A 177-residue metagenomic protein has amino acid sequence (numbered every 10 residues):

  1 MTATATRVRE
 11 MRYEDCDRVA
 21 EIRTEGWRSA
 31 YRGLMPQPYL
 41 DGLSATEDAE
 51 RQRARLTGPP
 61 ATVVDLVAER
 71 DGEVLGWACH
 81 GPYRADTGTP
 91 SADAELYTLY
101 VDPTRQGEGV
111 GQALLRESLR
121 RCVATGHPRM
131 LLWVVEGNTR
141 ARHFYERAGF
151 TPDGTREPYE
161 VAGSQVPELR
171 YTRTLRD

Functional and structural regions predicted by a protein language model:
M1-A5: Actinobacteria-biased recognition of intrinsically disordered, low-complexity terminal regions
T6, E10-C16, A20, T24-L34 (+6 more regions): Acetyl-CoA-dependent GNAT
D93-A94, P128-D177: C-terminal "cap" of GNAT-fold acetyltransferases
D102-T104, E108, E136-G137: Active-site acidic-Proline motif in GNAT/NAT acetyltransferases
